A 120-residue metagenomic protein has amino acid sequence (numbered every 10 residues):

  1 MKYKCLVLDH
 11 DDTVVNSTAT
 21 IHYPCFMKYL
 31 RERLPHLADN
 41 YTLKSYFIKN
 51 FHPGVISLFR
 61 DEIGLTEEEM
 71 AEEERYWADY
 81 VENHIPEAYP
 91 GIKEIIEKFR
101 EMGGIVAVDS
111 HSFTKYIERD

Functional and structural regions predicted by a protein language model:
K2-P90, M102: N-terminal helical cap/lid subdomain that shapes the substrate entry/recognition surface in HAD-like hydrolases
Y80-V108, T114-E118: Short, acidic loop-to-helix structural element flanking the phosphoryl-transfer center in phosphate-processing enzymes
